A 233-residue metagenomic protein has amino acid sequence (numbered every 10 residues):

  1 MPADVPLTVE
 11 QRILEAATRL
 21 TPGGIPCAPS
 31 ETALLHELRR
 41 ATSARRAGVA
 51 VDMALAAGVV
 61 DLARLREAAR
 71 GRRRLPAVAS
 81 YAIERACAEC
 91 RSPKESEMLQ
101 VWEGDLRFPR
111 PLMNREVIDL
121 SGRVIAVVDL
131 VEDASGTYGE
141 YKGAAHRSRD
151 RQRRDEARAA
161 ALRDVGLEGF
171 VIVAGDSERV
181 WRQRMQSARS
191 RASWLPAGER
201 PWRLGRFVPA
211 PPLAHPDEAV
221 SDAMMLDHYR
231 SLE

Functional and structural regions predicted by a protein language model:
P2-A63: Hydrophobic alpha-helical segments and helix pairs
L55, V60-E233: Surface segments flanking catalytic/ligand-binding clefts of nucleic-acid enzymes
